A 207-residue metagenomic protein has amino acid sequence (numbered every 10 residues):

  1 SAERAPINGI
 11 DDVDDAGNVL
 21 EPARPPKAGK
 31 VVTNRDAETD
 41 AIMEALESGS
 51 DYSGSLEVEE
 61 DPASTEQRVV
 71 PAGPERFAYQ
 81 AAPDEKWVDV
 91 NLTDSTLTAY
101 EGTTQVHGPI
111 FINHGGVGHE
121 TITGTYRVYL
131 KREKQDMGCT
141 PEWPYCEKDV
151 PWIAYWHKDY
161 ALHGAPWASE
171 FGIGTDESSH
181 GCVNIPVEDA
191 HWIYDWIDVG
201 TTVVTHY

Functional and structural regions predicted by a protein language model:
S1-E120, G124-C146, I197, V204-T205: Surface-exposed, secretory/extracytoplasmic low-complexity segments enriched in Ser/Thr/Asn/Gly/Pro
P6, P83, T121-T123, R132-Y207: Exported/periplasmic cell-wall-interacting domains
